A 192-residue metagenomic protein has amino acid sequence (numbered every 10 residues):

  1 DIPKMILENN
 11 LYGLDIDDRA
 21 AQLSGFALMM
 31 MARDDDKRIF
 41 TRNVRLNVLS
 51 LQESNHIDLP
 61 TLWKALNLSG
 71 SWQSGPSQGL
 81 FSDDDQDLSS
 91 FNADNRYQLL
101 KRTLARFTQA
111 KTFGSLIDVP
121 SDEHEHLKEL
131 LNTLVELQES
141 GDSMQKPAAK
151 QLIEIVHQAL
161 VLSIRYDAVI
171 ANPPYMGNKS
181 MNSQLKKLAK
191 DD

Functional and structural regions predicted by a protein language model:
D1-D192: SAM-dependent methyltransferase catalytic region
